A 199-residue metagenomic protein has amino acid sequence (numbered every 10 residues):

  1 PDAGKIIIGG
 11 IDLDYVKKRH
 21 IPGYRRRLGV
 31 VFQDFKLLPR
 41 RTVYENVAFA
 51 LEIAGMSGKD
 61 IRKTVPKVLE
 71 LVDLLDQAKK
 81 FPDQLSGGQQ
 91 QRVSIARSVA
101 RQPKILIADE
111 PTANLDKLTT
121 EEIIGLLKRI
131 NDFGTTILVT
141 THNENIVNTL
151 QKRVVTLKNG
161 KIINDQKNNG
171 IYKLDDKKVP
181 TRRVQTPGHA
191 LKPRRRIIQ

Functional and structural regions predicted by a protein language model:
G4-D12: Conserved ABC transporter NBD signature motif
L13-G29, G58, D132, L174-D175: ABC ATPase NBD coupling module
R41-A48: Short coil-to-helix segment of the ABC ATPase nucleotide-binding domain corresponding to the Q-loop/switch region
F81-L85, Q89-Q91: Conserved ABC ATPase signature
Q102: Conserved catalytic motifs of ABC-family nucleotide-binding domains
L106-D109: Catalytic Walker B motif of ABC-type/P-loop ATPase nucleotide-binding domains
K117-T119: Helix N-cap at the start of a conserved alpha-helix in ABC-type nucleotide-binding domains
